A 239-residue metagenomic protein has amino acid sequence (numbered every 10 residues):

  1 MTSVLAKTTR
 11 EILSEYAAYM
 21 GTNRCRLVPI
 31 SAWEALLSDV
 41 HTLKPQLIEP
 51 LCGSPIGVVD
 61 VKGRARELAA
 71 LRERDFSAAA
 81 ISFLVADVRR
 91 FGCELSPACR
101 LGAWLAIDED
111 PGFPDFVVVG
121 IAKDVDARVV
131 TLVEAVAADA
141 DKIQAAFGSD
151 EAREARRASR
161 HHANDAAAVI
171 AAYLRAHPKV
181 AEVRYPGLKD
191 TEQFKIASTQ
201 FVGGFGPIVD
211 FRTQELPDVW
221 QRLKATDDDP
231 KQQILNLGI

Functional and structural regions predicted by a protein language model:
M1-K179, R184, D190: Conserved PLP-enzyme active-site core in the AAT-like
A172-I239: Conserved C-terminal alpha-helix-loop-beta "cap" of PLP-dependent enzymes that closes/shapes the active-site mouth
